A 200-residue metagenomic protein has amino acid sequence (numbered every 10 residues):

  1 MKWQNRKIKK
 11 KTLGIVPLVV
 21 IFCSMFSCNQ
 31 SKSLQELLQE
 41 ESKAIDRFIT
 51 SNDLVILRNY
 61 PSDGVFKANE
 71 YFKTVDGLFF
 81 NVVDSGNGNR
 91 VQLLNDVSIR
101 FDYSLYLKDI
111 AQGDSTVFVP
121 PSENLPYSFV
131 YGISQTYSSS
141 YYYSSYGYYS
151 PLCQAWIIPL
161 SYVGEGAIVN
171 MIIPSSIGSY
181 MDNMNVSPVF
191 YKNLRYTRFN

Functional and structural regions predicted by a protein language model:
M1-C28: Sec-dependent bacterial lipoprotein signal peptides
W3, C28-N200: Cross-family detector of peptidyl-prolyl cis-trans isomerase
